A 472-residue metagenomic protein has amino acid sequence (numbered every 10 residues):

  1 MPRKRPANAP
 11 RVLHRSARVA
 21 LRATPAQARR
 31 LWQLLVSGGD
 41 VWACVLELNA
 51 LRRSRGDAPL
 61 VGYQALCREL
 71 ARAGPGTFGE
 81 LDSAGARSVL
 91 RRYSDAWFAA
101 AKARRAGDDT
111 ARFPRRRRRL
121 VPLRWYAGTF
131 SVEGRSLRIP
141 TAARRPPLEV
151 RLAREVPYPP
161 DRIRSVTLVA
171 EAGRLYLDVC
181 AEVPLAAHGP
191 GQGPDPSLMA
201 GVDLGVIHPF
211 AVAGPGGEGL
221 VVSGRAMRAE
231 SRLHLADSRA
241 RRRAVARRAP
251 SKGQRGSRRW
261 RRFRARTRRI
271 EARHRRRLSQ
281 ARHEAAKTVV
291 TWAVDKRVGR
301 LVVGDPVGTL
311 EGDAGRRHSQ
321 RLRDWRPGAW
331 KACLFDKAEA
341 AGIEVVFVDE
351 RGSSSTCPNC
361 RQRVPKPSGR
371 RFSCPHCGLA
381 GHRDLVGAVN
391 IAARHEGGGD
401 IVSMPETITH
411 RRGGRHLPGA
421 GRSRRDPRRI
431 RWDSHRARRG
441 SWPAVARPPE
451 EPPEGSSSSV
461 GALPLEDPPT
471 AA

Functional and structural regions predicted by a protein language model:
M1-A86, E466, A471: Gly/serine-rich nucleotide phosphate-binding loop at the start of the catalytic core of nucleotide/ADP-ribose-handling
P6, R15-R18, R29, E171-A472: Positively charged, helix-rich recognition surfaces that bind polyanionic ligands
R18-A20, E149, S165, M199: Well-ordered beta-strand positions in beta-sheet-rich domains
G38, V89-W97, T267-H274, K331: Short amphipathic alpha-helical coiled-coil/interface segments
V45, V89-A100, L385-H395: Stable alpha-helical structural segments in soluble proteins, enriched in small hydrophobic residues
L46-R53, W97, A101-D108, V183: Long, hydrophobic, amphipathic alpha-helical segments used as structural scaffolds
G62-E171, D324: Acidic carboxylate diad motif detector
